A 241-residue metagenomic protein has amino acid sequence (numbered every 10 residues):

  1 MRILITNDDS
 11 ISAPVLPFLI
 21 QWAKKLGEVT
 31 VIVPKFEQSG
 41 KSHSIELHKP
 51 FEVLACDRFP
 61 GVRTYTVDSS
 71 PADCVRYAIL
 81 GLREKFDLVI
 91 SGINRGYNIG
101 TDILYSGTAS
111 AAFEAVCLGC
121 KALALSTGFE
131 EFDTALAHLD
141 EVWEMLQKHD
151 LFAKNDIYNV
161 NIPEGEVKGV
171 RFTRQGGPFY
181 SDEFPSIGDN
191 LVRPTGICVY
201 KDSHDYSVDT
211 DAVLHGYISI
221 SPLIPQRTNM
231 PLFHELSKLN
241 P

Functional and structural regions predicted by a protein language model:
I3, A13-K85: A cross-family phosphate/adenosyl-ligand binding-site feature
T6, I32-P34, S91-N94, L125-S126 (+2 more regions): Short beta-strand segments
D9: Active-site metal-binding loops of divalent metal-dependent hydrolases
A78-R83, A112-K121: Alpha-helix C-terminal capping segments
L88: Short, Asp-centered acidic motifs that coordinate Mg2+ and/or phosphate in catalytic or ligand-binding sites
Y97-S106: Glycine/threonine-rich flexible loop motifs
V116-L136: Glycine-rich phosphate/pyrophosphate-binding loops and their adjacent beta-strand/loop elements at enzyme active sites
L136-P241: Electrostatically charged, flexible surface regions
